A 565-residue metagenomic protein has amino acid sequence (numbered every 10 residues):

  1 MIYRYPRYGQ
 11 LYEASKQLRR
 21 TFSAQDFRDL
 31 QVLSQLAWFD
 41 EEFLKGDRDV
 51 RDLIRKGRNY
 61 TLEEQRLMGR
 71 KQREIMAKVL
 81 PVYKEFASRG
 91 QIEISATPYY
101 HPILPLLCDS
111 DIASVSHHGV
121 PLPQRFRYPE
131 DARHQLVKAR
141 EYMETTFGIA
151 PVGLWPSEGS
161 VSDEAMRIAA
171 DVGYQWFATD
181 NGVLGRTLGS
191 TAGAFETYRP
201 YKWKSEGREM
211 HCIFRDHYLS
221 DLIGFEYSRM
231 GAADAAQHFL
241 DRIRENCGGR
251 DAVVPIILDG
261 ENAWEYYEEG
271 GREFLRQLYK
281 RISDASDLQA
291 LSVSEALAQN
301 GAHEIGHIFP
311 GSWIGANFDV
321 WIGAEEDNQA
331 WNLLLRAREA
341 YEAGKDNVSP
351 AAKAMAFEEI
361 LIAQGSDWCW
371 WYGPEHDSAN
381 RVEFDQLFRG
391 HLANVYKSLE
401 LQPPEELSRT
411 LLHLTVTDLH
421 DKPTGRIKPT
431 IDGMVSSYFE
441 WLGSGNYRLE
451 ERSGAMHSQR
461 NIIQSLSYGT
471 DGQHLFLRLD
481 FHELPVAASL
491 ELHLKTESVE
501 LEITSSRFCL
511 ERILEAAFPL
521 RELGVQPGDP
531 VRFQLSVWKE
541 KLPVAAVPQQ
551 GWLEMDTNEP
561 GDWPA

Functional and structural regions predicted by a protein language model:
M1, G57-E74, H118-A132, I149-S157 (+2 more regions): The substrate-binding groove and active-site-proximal loops of carbohydrate-active enzymes, especially glycoside
M1-L53, A192-G425: Active-site and substrate-binding clefts of carbohydrate-active enzymes
M1-S116: N-terminal catalytic cores of secreted or lumenal carbohydrate-active enzymes
I94-T97, V152, W176-T179, V254: Hydrophobic faces of well-ordered beta-strands that scaffold small-molecule active sites in alpha/beta enzyme cores
S114-R133, A170-H211: Acidic, His- and aromatic-enriched active-site or binding-groove loops in soluble protein domains that engage sugars
H118-P156, D241-I257: CE4/NodB-like, metal-dependent polysaccharide N-deacetylase domain that modifies extracellular/periplasmic N-acetylated
T417-R426, H493-T504, E511, R521-A565: Acidic/polar low-complexity flexible segments
I431, V435-S505, F533-A545: Surface-exposed, glycine/proline- and aromatic-rich loop segments on solvent-exposed faces across compartments
